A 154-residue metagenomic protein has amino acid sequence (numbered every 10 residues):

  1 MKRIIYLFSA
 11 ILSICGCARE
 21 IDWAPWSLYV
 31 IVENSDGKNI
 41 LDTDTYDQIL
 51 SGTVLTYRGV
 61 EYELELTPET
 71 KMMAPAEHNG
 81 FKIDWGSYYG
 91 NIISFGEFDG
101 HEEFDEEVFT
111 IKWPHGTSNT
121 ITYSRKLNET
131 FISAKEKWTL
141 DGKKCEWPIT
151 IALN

Functional and structural regions predicted by a protein language model:
M1, N39-T45, T67, K126 (+1 more regions): Serine/threonine-rich low-complexity intrinsically disordered regions
M1-P25: Bacterial Sec-dependent N-terminal signal peptides
L7, K38, Y46-D47, S133 (+1 more regions): A generic structural micro-environment signature that highlights single residues at secondary-structure boundaries
S13, D42-D44, G52-T53, E61 (+2 more regions): Generic alpha-helix signal with a bias toward terminal, lower-confidence helices and secondary-structure junctions
G16-Y57: Long, hydrophobic N-terminal alpha-helical segment
R19-D22, W26, I31, Y57-N154: Extracytoplasmic cysteine-anchoring/structural motifs
